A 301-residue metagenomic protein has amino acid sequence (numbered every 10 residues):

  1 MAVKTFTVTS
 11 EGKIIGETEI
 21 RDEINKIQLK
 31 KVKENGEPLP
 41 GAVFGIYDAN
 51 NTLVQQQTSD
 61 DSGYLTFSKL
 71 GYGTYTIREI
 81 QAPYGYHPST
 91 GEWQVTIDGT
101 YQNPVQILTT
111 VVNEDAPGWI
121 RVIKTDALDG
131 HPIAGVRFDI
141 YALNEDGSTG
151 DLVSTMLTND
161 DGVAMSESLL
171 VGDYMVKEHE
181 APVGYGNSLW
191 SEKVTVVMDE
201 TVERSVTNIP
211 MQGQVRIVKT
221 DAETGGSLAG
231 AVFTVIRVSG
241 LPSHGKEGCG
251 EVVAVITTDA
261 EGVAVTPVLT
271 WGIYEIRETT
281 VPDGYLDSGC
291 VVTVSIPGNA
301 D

Functional and structural regions predicted by a protein language model:
M1-D301: Solvent-exposed loop/turn and edge beta-strand elements of beta-rich ligand-binding domains
